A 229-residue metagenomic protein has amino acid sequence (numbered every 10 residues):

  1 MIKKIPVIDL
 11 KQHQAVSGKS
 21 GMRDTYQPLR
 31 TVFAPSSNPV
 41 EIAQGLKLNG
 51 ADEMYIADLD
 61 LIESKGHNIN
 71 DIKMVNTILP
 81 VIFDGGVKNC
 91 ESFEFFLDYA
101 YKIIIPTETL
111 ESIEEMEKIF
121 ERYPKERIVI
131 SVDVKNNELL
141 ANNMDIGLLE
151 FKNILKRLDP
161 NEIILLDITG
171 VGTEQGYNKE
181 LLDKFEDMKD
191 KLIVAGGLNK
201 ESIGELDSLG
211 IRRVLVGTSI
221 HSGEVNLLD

Functional and structural regions predicted by a protein language model:
I2-V7, E53, P80-D84, K102-I104 (+5 more regions): Structural preference for beta-strand elements that scaffold enzyme active sites
L10-R30, A100-V171: Conserved anion-binding
S20-D60, S64: N-terminal beta-alpha supersecondary unit
A34-K47, N89-E94, M144-K156, I203: Short, acidic/polar
G45-F96, K179-L181: N-terminal active-site wall of soluble small-molecule enzyme domains
G66-K73, N143-K152, Q175-D183: Charged helix-capping and loop-helix junction motifs
T77-I103, K179-V216: Catalytic cores of alpha/beta
Y99-E115, I164-G170, A195-D229: Glycine-rich phosphate-binding active-site loops on the catalytic face of alpha/beta enzymes
